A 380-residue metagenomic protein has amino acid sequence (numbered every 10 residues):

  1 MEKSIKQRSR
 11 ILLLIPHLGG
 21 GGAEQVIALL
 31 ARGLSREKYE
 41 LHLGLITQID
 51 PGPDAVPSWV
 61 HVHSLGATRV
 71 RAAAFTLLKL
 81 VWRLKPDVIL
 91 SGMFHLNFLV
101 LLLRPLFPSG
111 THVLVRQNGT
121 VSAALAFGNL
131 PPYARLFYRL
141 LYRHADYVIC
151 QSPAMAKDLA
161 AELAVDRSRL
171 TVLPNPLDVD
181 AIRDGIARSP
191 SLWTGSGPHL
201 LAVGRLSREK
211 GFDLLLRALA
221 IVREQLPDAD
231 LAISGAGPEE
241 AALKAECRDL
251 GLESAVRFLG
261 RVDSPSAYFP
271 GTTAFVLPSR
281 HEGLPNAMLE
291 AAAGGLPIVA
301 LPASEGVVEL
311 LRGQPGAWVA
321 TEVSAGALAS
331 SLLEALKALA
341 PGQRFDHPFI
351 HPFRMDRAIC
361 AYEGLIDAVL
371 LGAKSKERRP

Functional and structural regions predicted by a protein language model:
L13-R71, R169, P238: N-terminal strand-loop element at the rim of the active site of nucleotide-sugar-dependent glycosyltransferases
G21-L29, P198, A202-E224, P238-A245: A conserved mid-protein helix/loop that constitutes part of the nucleotide-sugar donor-binding site
R71-F75, H112, S122-H144, K157: Nucleotide-sugar donor phosphate/pyrophosphate-binding loop at the beta->alpha transition of glycosyltransferases
S91-L99, Q117: Short His-centered aromatic/hydrophobic patch
A154, P176: Carbohydrate-associated surface elements
R261, R280: Aromatic "clamp/platform" in nucleotide-sugar-dependent glycosyltransferases that forms part of the donor/acceptor
P297-L301: Short hydrophobic beta-strand element within catalytic cores of glycosyltransferases and related nucleotide-activated
R312-G326, E334-A340: Conserved acidic donor-binding segment of nucleotide-sugar-dependent glycosyltransferases
